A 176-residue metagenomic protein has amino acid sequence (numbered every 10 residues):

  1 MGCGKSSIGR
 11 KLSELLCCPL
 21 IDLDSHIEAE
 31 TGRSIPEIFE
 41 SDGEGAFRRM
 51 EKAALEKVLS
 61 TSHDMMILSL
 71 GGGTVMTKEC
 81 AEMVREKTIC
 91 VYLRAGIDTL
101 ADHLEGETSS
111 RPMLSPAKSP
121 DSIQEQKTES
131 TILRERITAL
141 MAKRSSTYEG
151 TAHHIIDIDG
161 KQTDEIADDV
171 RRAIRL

Functional and structural regions predicted by a protein language model:
M1: The conserved Walker
S6: Walker A/P-loop
K11, L15, E129-E135, A142-L176: NTP-dependent small-molecule kinase module
E14-S25, R33: Post-Walker A helix-loop "phosphate-sensing" segment adjacent to the P-loop in P-loop NTPases
I21, I89-V91, H154-I156: Hydrophobic/aromatic beta-strand patches that form the interior of the parallel beta-sheet core in alpha/beta enzyme
S25-R85, S110, S119, Q124: ATP-dependent small-molecule kinase phosphotransfer cores that center on conserved nucleotide phosphate-binding segments
G71-T74, G96-D98, K161: Short glycine-rich anion-binding loops that position phosphate/pyrophosphate groups of nucleotides and phosphorylated
E86-S145: A glycine- and Lys/Arg-enriched "phosphate-lid" helix/loop adjacent to the NTP-binding pocket of small-molecule kinases
